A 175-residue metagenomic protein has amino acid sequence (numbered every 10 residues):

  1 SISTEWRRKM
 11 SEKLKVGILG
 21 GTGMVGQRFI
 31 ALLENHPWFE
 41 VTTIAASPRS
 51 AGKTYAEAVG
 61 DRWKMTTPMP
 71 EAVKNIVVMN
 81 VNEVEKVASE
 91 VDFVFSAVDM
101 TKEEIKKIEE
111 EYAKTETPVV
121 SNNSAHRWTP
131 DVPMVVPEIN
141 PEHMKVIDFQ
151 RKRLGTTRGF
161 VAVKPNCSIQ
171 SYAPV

Functional and structural regions predicted by a protein language model:
E5-W6, M10-V175: N-terminal Rossmann-like NAD(P) cofactor-binding subdomain of oxidoreductases, focused on the glycine-rich
